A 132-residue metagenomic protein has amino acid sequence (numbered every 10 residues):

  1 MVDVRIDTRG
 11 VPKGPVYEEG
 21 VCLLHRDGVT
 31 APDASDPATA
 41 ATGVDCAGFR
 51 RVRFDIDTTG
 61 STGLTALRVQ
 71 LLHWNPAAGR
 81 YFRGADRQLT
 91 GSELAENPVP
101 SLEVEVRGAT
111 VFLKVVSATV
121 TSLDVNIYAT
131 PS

Functional and structural regions predicted by a protein language model:
M1-C46, R51, D55-D57, R83-A85 (+1 more regions): Extended, low-complexity segments enriched in Ser/Thr/Gly and acidic residues that occur primarily in surface-exposed
A40-G43, E96-E105: Exposed aromatic-hydrophobic patches
R50-F54, V104-L123: Noncatalytic modules at the cell exterior or secretory-pathway interfaces, chiefly beta-strand-rich lectin/adhesion
T58, L71-N75, A129-P131: Residue-level signal for short segments within beta-strands and strand-turn junctions of well-structured beta-sheet
T59-S61, A118: Short solvent-exposed strand-capping/beta-turn motif centered on an Asx-Ser/Thr pair
T62-A78: Short, surface-exposed beta-strand/strand-loop-strand elements in extracellular ectodomains
T65, T119-P131: Edge beta-strands of jelly-roll/beta-sandwich modules across compartments, strongly enriched in secreted/luminal
L89-N97: Short proline/glycine- and polar residue-rich coil/turn motifs
